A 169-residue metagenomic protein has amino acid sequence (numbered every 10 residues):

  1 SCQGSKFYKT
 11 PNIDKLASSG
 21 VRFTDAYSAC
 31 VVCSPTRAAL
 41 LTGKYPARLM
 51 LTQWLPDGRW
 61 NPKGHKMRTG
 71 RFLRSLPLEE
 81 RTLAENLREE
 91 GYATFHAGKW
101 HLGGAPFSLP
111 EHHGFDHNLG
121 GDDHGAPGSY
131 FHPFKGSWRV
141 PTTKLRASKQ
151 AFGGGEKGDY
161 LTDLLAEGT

Functional and structural regions predicted by a protein language model:
S1-T169: Formylglycine-dependent sulfatase
